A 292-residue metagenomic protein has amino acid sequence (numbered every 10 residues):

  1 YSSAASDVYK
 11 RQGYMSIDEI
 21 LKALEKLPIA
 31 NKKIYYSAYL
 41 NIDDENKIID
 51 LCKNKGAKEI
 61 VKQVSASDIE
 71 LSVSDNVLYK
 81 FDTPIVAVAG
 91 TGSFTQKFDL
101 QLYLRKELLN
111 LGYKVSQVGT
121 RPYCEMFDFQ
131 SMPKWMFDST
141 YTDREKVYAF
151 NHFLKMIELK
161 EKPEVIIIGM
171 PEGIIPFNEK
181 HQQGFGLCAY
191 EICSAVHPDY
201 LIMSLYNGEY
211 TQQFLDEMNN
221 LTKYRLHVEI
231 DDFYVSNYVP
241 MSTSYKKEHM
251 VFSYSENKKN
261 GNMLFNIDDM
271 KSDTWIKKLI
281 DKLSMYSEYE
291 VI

Functional and structural regions predicted by a protein language model:
Y1-A5, Y9-Q12: Single conserved hydrophobic/aromatic residue that forms the stacking wall/gate of nucleotide- or nucleobase-binding
K10-I20, P176-Q182: Glycine/threonine-rich flexible loop motifs
Y36-K53, I60, A66-D68, Y148-A149 (+2 more regions): Conserved catalytic-core segment of NTP-binding enzymes
C52-V88, T120-T142: Short, flexible helix-coil linker/hinge segments at the edges of structured domains or between repeats
E59-Q63, N262-W275: Short acidic-hydrophobic, aromatic-tinged amphipathic segments that line or gate anion-handling sites
L71-V118, L215: Walker A (P-loop) phosphate-binding motif
Y103-R144, N219, K223, Y245: N-terminal phosphate/diphosphate-binding loop that engages ATP/GTP or pyrophosphate donors across diverse enzyme folds
F129-E172: Conserved nucleotide-sensing/catalytic segment adjacent to the nucleotide-binding pocket in NTP-handling enzymes
